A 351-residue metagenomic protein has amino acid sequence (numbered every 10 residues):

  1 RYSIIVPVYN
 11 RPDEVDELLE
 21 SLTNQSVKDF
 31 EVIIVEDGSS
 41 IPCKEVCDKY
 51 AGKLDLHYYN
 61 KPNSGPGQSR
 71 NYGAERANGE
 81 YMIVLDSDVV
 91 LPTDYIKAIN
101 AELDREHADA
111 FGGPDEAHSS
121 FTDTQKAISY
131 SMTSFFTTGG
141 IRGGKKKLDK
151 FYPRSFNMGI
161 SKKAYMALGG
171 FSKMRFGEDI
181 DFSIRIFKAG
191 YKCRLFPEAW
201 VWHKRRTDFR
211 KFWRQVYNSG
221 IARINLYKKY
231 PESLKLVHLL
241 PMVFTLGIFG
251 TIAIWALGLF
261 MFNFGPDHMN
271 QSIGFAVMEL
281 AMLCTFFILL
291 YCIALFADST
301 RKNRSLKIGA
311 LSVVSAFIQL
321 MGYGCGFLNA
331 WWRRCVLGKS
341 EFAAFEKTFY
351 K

Functional and structural regions predicted by a protein language model:
E20-D29: Short, acidic, metal-binding catalytic loop of nucleotide-sugar glycosyltransferases
S21, E36-E45, N63-S64, D86-P92: A conserved acidic beta->alpha catalytic loop
I41-P42, V89-E102, I184: Acidic donor-binding/catalytic loop of UDP-sugar-dependent glycosyltransferases, especially processive GT2
K61-A77, A98, Y152-F156: Glycine-rich, basic loop-to-helix element that forms the pyrophosphate-binding segment of sugar-nucleotide handling
M82: Short aromatic/hydrophobic "clamp" motif used to bind/position activated sugar donors
T93-K126, A199-W200, K204: Conserved donor NDP-sugar-binding/catalytic core segment of glycosyltransferases
S172-L234: Catalytic donor/gating beta->alpha subdomain of glycosyltransferases that bind UDP-sugars
F244-V336: Membrane-embedded multi-pass helical conduit in multi-pass membrane proteins, especially envelope-biosynthetic
